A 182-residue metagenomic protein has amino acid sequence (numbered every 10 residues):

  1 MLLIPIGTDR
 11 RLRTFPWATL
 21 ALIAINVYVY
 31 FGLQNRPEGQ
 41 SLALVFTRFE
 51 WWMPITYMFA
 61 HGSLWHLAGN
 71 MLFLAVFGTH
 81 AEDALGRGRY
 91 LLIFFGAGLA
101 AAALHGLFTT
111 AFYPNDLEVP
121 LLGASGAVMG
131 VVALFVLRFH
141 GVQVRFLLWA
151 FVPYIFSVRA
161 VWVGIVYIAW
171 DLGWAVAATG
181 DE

Functional and structural regions predicted by a protein language model:
M1-E182: A detector for small-residue-rich transmembrane helices and their helix-helix packing motifs
